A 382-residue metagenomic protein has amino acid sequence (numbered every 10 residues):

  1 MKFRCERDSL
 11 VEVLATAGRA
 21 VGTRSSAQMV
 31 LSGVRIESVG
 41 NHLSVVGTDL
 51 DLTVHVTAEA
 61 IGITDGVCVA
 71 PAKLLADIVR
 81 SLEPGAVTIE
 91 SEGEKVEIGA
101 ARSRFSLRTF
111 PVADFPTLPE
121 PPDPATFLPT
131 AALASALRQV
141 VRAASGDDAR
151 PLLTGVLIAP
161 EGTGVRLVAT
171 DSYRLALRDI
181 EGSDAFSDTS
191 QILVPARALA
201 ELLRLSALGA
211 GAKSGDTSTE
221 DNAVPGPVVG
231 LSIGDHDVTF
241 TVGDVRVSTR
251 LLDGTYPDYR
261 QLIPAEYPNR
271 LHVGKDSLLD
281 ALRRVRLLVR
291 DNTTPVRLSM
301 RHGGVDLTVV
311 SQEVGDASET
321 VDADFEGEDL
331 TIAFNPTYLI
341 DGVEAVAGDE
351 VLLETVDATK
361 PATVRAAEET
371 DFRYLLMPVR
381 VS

Functional and structural regions predicted by a protein language model:
M1-S382: Structural preference for solvent-exposed beta-strand-turn elements and adjacent flexible terminal/loop segments within
